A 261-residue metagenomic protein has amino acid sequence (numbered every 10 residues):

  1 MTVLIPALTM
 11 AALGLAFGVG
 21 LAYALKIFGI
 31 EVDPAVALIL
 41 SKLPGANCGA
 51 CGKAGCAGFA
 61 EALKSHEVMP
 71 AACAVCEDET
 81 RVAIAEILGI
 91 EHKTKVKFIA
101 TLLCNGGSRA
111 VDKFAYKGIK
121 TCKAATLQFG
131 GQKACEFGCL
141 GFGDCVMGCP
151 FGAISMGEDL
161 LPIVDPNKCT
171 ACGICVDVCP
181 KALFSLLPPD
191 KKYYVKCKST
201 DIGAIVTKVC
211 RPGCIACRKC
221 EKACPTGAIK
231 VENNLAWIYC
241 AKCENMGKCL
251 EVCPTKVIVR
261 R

Functional and structural regions predicted by a protein language model:
M1-A223, G227-K230, L250-V252, K256-R260: Ferredoxin-type iron-sulfur electron-transfer modules and their immediate structural context
A236: Glycan-recognition and catalytic cores of secretory/periplasmic carbohydrate-active enzymes
